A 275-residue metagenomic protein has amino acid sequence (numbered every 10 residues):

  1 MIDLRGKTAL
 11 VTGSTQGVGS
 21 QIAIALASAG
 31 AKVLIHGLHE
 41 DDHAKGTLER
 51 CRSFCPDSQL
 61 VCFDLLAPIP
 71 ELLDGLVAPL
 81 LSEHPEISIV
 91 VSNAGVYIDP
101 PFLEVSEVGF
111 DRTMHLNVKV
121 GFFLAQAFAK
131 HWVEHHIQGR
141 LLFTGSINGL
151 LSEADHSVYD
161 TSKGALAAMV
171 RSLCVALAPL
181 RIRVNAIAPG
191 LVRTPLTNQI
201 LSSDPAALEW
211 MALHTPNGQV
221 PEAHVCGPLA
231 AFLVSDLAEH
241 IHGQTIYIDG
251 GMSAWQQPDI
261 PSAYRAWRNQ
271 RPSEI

Functional and structural regions predicted by a protein language model:
T8, T15-G17: Conserved glycine-rich cofactor-binding loop
A31-G46: Conserved glycine-rich Rossmann-like NAD(P)H-binding loop of the short-chain dehydrogenase/reductase
P101-F102, S106-M114, M211: Substrate-binding pocket helix/loop in short-chain dehydrogenase/reductase
A125, S162, V170: Active-site helix of classical SDR
K130, V175-P179, E239: Alpha-helical segment proximal to the catalytic Tyr-Lys
S146: Residue(s) in the substrate-gating loop at a strand-loop-helix junction that position the organic substrate next
A186, P205-I241, I246-G250, I275: C-terminal helical subdomain
